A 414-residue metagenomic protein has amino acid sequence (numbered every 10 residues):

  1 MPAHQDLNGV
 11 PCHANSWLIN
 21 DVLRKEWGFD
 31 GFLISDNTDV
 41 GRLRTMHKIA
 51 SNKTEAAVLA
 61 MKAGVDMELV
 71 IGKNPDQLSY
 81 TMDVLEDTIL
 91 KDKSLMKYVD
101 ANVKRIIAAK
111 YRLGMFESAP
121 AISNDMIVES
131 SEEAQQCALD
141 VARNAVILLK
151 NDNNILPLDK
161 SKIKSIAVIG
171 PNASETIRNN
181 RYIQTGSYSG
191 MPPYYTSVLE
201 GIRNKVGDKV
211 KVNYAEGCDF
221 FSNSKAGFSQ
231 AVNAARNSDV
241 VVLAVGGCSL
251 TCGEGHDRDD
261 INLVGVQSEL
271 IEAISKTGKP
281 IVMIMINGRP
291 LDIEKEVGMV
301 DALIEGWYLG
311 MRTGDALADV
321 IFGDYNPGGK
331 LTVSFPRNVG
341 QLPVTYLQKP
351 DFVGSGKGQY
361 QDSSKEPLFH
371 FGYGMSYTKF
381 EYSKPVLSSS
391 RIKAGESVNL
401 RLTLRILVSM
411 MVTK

Functional and structural regions predicted by a protein language model:
M1-C12, S238-D257: Short acidic, glycine-rich surface-loop motifs adjacent to enzyme active sites
M1-D76, M82-V84, L90-Y98, R105: Second-shell residues forming the walls of enzyme active-site clefts
M1-P2, D30-S35, D39, L59-M61 (+9 more regions): Structural recognition of the beta-strand scaffold that forms the well-ordered cores of secreted hydrolase catalytic
D6-G9, D39-G41, K73-D76, N172-T176 (+5 more regions): Solvent-exposed loop/turn segments at secondary-structure junctions within structured extracellular/periplasmic domains
A14-L23, C248-G278: Cysteine protease catalytic core and zymogen-processing segment of caspase-like enzymes
S16-E26, V146-S165, K225-V240: Short amphipathic alpha-helices and their capping/turn segments at secondary-structure boundaries
T88, K93-G186, G190-L199, R203-D208 (+1 more regions): Secreted, periplasmic, or luminal enzymes acting at the cell surface/secretory milieu
A235-R236, S275, V297: A short, aliphatic-rich alpha-helical micro-motif
